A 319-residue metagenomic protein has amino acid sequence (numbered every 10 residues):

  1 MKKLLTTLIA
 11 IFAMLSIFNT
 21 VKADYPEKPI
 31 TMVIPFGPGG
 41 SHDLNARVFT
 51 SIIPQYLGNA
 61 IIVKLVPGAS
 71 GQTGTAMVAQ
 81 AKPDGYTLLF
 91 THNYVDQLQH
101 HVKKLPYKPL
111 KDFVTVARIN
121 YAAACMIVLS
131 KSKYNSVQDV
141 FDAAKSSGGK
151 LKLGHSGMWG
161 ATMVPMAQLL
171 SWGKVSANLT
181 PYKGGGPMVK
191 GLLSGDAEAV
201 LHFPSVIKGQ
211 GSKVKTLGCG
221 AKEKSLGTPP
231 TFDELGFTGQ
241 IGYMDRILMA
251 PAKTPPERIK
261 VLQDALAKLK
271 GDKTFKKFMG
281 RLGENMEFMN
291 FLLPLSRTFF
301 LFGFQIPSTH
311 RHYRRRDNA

Functional and structural regions predicted by a protein language model:
M1-L4: Positively charged n-region of N-terminal signal peptides that target proteins for export
T7-S16: Bacterial N-terminal signal peptides
I17-A23: Sec/Tat signal peptide C-region and signal peptidase I cleavage site
A23-D112, K150, M158, T162 (+4 more regions): N-terminal (or domain-start) structured segment
G37-G39, N93-Y94, L129-Y134, H155-G160 (+4 more regions): Short coil/turn segments
I53, Q80-Y86, H100-P187, F232 (+2 more regions): Hinge/capping helix and adjacent helix->loop/strand transition within the periplasmic-binding protein
Y121, S205-G271, L301-F304, T309-H310 (+2 more regions): C-terminal lobe and pocket-closing loops of periplasmic/extracytoplasmic Venus-flytrap solute-binding proteins
R281-N285: Short linear capping/connector segments at secondary-structure termini
